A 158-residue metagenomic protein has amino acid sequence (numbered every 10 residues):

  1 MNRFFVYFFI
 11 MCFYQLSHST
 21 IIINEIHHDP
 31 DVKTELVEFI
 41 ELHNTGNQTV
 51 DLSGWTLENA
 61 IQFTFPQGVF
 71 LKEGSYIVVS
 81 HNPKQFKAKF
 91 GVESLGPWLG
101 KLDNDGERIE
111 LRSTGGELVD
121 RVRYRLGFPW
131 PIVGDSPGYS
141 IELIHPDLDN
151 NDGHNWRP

Functional and structural regions predicted by a protein language model:
F4-S17: Sec-dependent N-terminal signal peptides
Q15-A60, G100-G106, T114-Y139, H145-P146: A structural motif detector for short, solvent-exposed N-terminal "entry" segments of globular domains
P30-E35, F86-K89, D149-D152: Short, solvent-exposed loop/turn elements at domain surfaces
I61-K87: Intrinsically disordered, low-complexity Pro/Gly/Ser/Thr-rich segments with frequent PxxP/GP/PP motifs and embedded
P66, R112-G116, D120, P146-P158: Extracellular glycan-recognition regions
S75-P83, P131-N155: Short, surface-exposed secondary-structure junctions/capping segments
F90-K101: Short, compositionally biased
I109: Phosphate/adenylate-binding glycine loop and adjacent helical scaffold
